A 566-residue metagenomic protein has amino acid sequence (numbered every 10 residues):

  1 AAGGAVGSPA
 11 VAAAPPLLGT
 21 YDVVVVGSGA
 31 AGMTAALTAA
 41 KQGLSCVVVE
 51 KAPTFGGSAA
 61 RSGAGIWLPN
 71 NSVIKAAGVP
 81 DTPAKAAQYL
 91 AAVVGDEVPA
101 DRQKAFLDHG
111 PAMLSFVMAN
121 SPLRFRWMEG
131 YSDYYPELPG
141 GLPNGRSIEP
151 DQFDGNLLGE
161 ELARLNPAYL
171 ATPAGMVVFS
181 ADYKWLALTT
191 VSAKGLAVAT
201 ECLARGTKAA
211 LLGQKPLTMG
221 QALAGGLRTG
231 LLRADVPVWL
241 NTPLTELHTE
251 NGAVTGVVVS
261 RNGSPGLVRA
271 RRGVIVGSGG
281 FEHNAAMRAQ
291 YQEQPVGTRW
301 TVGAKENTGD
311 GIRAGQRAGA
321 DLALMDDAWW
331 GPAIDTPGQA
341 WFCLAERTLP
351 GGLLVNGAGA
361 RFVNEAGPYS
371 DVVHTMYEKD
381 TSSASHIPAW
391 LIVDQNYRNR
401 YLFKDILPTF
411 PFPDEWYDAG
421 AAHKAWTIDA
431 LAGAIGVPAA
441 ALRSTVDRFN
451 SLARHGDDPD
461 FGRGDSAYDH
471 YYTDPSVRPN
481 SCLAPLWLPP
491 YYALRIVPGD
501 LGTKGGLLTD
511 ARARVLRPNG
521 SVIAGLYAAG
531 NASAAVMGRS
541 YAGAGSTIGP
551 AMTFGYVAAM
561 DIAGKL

Functional and structural regions predicted by a protein language model:
A1-A12, L442: N-terminal export signals
P15-A31, V47: Beta1/beta-strand and adjacent pyrophosphate-binding region of the FAD-binding site in flavoprotein oxidoreductases
L37-T38, G266-R271, L402, L501-L566: C-terminal structured subdomain/cap of oxidoreductase catalytic cores
K51-P237, L354, R361, G367 (+4 more regions): Conserved N-terminal/central alpha/beta ligand/cofactor-binding core
L142-N144, D151-A197, I312-A314, D321-V437 (+1 more regions): An anion/pyrophosphate-binding glycine-rich loop and adjacent beta-alpha core in soluble alpha-beta enzymes
G159-A163, L203-R272, I312, Q316-A318 (+1 more regions): Helical element adjacent to the flavin cofactor pocket in flavoenzyme catalytic cores
Q214-Q221, R233, R261-W341, I548 (+2 more regions): Glycine-rich loop(s) and the adjacent beta-strand/alpha-helix scaffold that form part
E246, A253, A441-V536, S540: A glycine-rich dinucleotide-binding beta-alpha-beta segment and adjacent secondary-structure elements that constitute
